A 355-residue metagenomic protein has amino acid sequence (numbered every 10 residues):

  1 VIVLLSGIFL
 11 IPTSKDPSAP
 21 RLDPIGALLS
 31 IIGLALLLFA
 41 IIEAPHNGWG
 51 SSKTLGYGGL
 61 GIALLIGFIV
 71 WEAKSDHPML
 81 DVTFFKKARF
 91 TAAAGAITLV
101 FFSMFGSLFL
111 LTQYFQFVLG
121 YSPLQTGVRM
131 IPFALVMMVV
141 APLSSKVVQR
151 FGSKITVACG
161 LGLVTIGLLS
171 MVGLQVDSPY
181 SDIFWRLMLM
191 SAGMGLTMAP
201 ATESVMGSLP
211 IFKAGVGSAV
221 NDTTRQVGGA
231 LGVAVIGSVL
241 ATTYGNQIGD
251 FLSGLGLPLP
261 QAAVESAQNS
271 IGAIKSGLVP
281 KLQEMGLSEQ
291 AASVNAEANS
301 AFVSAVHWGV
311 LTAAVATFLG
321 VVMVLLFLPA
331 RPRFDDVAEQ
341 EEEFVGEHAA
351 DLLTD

Functional and structural regions predicted by a protein language model:
V1-D16, G33-I42, I62-K74, V321-L328: C-terminal membrane-cytosol helix-exit motif in multi-pass small-molecule transporters
L5, A35, P142-L143, P200 (+3 more regions): Residue-level hotspots within transmembrane alpha-helices of multi-pass secondary transporters
L10-S14, P45-H46, A73-D76, L174-P179 (+3 more regions): Short helix-capping/hinge motifs at transmembrane helix termini and TM-loop junctions
D16-P20, H77-T83, G249-F251, R331-E342: Short, Lys/Arg-enriched, Gly/Pro-containing loop segments at transmembrane-helix junctions of multi-pass membrane
I25-S30, A35-F39, G50-V216, A314 (+1 more regions): Transmembrane core module of solute transporters
A96, V220-T224: Hydrophobic alpha-helical segments of secondary membrane carriers
V136-M137, T224, G228: MFS transmembrane alpha-helix packing/gate-lining sites
S204, Q226-L326, F334-D355: Hydrophobic transmembrane architecture of multi-pass small-molecule transporters
